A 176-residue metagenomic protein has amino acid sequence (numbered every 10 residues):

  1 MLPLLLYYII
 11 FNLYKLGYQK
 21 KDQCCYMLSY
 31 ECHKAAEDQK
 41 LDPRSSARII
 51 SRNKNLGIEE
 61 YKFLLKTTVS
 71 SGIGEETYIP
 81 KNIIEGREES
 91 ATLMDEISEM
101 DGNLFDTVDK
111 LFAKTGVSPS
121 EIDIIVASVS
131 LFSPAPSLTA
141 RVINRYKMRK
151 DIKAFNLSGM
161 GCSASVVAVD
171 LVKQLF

Functional and structural regions predicted by a protein language model:
M1-F176: Terminal domain-initiation and capping elements
